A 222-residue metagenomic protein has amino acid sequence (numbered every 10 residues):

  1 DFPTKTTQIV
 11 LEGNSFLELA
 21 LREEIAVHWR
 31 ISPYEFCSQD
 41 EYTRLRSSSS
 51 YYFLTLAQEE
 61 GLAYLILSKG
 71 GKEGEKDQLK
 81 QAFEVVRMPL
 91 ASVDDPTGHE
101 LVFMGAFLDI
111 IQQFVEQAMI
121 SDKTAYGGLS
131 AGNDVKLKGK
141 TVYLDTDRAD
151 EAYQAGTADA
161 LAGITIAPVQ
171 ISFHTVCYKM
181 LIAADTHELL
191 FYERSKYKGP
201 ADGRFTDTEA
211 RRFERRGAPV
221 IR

Functional and structural regions predicted by a protein language model:
D1, A82-R222: C-terminal/domain-edge helix-coil "capping" segments
D1-Y64, K72-E73: Start-of-domain marker
E12-N14, T55-L62, S68-G74, T146-D150 (+2 more regions): Short, flexible beta-strand-to-coil junctions
L17-W29, I66-E84, E151-G163: Surface-exposed flexible segments
Q39-F103, S195-Y197: Extreme N-terminal leader/targeting regions
